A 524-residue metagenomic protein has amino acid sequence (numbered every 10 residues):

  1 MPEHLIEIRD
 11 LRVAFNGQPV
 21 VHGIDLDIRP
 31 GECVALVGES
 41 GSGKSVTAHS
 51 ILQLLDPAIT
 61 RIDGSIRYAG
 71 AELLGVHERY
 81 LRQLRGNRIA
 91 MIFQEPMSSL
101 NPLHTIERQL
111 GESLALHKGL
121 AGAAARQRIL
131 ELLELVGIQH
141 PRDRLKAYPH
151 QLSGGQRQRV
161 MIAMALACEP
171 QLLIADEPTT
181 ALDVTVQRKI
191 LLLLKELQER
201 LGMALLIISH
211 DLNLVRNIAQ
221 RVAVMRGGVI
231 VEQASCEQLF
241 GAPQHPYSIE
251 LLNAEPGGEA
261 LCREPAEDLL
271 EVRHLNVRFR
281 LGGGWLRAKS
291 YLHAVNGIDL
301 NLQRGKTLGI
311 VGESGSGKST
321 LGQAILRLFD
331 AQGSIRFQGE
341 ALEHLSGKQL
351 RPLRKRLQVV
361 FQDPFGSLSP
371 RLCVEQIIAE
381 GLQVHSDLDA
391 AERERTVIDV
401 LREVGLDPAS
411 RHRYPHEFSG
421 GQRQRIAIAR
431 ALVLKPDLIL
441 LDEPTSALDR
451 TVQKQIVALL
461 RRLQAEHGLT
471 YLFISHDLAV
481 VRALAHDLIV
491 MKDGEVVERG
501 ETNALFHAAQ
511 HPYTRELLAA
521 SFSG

Functional and structural regions predicted by a protein language model:
T60, L73-A90, R108, L116 (+5 more regions): ABC ATPase NBD coupling module
T60-E72, G333-L342: Conserved ABC transporter NBD signature motif
A124-D143, A391-A409, L518-A519: Conserved ABC ATPase "signature" region
A147-L152, Q156, Y414-F418, Q422: Conserved ABC ATPase signature
A167-Q171, V433-D437: A short, proline-enriched helix->beta-strand linker immediately N-terminal to the Walker B motif in ABC-type P-loop
I230-A234, A242, R499-G500, A508: ABC ATPase "signature
